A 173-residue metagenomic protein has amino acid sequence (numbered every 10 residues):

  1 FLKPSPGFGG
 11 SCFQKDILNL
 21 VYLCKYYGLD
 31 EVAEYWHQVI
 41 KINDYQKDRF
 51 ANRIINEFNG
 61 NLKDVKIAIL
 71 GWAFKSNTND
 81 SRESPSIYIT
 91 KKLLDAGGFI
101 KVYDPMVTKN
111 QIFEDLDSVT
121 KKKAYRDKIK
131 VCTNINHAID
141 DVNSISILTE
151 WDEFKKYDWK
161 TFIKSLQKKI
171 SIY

Functional and structural regions predicted by a protein language model:
F1-Y173: Structural/interface elements that position substrates and couple domains in central-metabolism enzymes
